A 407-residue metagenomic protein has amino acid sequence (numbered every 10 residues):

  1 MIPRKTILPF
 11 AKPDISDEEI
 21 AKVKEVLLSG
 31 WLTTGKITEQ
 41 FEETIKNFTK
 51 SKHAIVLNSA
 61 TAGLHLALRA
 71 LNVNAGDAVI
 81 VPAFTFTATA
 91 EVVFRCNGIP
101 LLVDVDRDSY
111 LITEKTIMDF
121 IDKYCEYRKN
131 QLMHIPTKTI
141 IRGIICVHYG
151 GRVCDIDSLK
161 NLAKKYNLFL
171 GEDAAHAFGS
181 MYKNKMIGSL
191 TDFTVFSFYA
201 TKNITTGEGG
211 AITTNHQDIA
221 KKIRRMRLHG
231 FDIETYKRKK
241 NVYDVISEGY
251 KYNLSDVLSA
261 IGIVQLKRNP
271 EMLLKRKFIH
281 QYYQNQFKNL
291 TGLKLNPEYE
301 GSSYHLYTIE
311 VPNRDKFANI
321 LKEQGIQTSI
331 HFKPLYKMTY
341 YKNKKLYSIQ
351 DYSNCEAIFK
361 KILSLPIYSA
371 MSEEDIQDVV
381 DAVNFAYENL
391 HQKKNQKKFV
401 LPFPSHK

Functional and structural regions predicted by a protein language model:
M1-L32, K36, D244-I246, P366 (+2 more regions): N-terminal "arm"/small-domain region of PLP-dependent enzymes with the aminotransferase-like
W31-A78, V92-C96, L102-D104, E126-I135 (+1 more regions): Phosphate-binding glycine-rich loop
E39-E43, S51-A54, K115, D122 (+6 more regions): PLP-dependent aminotransferase class I/II
T85-A90: Conserved coil-to-alpha-helix start sites within the AMP-binding
C96, K165-Y166, Q324: Helix C-cap/helix->beta junction micro-motif
I99-S109, S329: Short beta-strand->loop structural element characteristic of the AMP-binding/adenylate-forming
D108-T206, A211-D218: Active-site phosphate-binding strand-loop segment of PLP-dependent enzymes
